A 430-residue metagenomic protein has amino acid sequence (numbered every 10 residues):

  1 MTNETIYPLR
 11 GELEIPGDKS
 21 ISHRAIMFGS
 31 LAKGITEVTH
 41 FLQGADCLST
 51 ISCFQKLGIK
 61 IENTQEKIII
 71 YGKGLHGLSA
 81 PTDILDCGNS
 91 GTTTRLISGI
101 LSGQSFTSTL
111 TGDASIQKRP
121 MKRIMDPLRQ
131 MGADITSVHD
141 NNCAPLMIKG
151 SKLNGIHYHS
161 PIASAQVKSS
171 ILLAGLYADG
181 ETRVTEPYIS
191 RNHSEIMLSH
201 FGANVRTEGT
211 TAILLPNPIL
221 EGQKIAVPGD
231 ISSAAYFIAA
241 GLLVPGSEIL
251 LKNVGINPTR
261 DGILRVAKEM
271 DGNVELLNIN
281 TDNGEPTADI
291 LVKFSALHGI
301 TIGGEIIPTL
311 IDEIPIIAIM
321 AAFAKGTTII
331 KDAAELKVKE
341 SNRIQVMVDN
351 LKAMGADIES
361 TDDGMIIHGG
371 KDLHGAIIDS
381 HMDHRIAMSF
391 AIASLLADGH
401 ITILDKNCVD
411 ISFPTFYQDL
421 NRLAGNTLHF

Functional and structural regions predicted by a protein language model:
M1-F430: Structural preference for solvent-exposed beta-strand-turn elements and adjacent flexible terminal/loop segments within
